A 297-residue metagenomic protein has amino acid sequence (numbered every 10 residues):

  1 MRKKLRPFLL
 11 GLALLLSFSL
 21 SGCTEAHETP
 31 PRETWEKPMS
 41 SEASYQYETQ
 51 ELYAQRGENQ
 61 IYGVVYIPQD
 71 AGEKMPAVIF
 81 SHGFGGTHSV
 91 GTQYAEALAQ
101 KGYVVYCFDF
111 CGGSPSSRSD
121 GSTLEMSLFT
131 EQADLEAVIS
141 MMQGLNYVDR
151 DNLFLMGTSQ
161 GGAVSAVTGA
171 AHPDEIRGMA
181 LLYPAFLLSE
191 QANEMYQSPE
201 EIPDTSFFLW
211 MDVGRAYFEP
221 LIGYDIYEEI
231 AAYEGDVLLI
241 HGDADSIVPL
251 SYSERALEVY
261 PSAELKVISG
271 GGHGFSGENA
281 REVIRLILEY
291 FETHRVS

Functional and structural regions predicted by a protein language model:
P30-D70: N-terminal cap/lid segment of alpha/beta-hydrolase-fold proteins
K74-G83: Short beta-strand element of the alpha/beta-hydrolase
F84-E96: The serine-hydrolase catalytic nucleophile loop
V90, E125-L145: Alpha/beta-hydrolase active-site loop
A97-R118: Conserved alpha/beta-hydrolase
V167-A216: Hydrolase active-site cap/lid region
Y233, L239-H241, D245: Short beta-strand/loop motif that positions the catalytic acidic residue of the alpha/beta-hydrolase fold
G271-E282: Catalytic histidine-centered segment of alpha/beta-hydrolase-like enzymes
